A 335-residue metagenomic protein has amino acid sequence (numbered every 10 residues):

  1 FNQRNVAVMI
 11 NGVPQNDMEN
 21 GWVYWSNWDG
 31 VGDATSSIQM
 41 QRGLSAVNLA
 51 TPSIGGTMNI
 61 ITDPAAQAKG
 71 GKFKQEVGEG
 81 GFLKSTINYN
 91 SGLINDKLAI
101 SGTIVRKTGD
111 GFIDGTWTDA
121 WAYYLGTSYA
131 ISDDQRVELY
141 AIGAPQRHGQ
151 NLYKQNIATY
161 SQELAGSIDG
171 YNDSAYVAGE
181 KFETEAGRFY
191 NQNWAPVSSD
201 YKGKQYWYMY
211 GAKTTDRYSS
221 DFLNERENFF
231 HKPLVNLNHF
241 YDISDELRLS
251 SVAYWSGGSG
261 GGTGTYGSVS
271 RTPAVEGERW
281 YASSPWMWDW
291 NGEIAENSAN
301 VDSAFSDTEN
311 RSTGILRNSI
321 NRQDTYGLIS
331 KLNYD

Functional and structural regions predicted by a protein language model:
F1-P14, S36: Extracytoplasmic beta-strand/coil segments of soluble accessory domains associated with Gram-negative outer-membrane
Q3, Q15, D63, G78-G80 (+5 more regions): Structural signature of outer-membrane beta-barrel domains
M9, W25-G30, M40, P52-K74 (+1 more regions): N-terminal periplasmic accessory domains that precede and gate Gram-negative outer-membrane beta-barrel machines
V13-R42: Short acidic/polar hinge/loop motifs at secondary-structure boundaries that mediate gating or recognition
N20-G21, M40-R42, K69-K72, K107-D110 (+4 more regions): Extracytoplasmic loops and strand-loop junctions of Gram-negative outer membrane beta-barrel proteins
G70, V77-T108, I113-N151, Y160-V197 (+1 more regions): Transmembrane beta-barrel wall of Gram-negative outer-membrane proteins
V137, A141-W207, S256-N300: A surface-exposed, glycine/aromatic-enriched loop/edge motif typical of exported proteins
T214, S219-G264, S312-D335: Outer-membrane beta-barrel transmembrane strands
